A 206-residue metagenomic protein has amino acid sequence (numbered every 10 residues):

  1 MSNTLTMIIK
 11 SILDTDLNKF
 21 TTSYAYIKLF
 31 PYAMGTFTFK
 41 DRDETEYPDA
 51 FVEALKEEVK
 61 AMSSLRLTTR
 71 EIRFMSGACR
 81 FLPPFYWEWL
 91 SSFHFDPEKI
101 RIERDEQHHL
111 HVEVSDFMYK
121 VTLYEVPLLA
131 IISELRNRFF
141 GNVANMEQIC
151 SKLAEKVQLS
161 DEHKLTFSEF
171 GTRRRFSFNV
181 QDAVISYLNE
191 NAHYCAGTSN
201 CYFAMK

Functional and structural regions predicted by a protein language model:
M1-K206: Ordered alpha/beta subdomains of enzyme catalytic regions
